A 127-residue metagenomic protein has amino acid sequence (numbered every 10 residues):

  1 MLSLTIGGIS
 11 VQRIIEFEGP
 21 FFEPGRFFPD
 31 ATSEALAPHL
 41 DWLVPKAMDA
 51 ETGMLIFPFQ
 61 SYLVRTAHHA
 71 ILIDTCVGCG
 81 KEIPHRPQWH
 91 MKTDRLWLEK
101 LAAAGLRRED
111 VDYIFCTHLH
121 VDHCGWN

Functional and structural regions predicted by a protein language model:
M1-A102, D110-Y113: Metallo-beta-lactamase
V111-D122: Metallo-beta-lactamase
C124-N127: Metal-dependent catalytic neighborhoods of phosphoester/phosphodiester hydrolases
